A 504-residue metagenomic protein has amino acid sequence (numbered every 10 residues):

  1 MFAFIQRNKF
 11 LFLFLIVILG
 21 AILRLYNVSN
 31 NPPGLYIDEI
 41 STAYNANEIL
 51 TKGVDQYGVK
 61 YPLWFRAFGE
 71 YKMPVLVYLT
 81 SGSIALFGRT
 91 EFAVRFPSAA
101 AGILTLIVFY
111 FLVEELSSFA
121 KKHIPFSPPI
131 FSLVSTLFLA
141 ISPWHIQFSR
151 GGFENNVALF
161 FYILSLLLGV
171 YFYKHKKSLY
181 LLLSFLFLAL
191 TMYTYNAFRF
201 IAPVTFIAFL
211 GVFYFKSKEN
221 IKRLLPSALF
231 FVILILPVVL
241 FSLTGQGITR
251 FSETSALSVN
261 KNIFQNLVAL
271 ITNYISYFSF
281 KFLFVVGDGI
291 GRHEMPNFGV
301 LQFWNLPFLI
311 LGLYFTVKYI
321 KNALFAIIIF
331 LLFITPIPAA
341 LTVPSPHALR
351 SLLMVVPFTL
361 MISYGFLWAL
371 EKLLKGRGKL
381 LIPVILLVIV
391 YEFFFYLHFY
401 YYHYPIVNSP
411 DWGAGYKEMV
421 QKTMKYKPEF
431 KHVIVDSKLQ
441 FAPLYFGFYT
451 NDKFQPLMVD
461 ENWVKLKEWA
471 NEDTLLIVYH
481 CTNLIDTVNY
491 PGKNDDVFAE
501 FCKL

Functional and structural regions predicted by a protein language model:
F2-K261, N273-E371: Membrane-integral, polyisoprenol-dependent glycosyltransferases of the GT-C/oligosaccharyltransferase superfamily
F4, H123, P129, L381-V384 (+2 more regions): Generic short N-terminal amphipathic or hydrophobic helices
F65, G299, L352, L381-P428 (+1 more regions): Membrane-proximal, lumen/periplasm-facing interface regions of secretory-pathway glyco- and lipid-modifying enzymes
Y214, R223, S227, Y277 (+5 more regions): Transmembrane helical bundles and short interhelical boundary loops of multi-pass, membrane-embedded
L374-R377: Membrane interface segments of multi-pass transport proteins and intramembrane proteases
K431-S437, L475-I477: Periplasmic-binding protein-like
D460-L504: Aromatic/acidic, Gly/Pro-rich catalytic loop(s) in extracytoplasmic/lumenal soluble domains of multi-pass membrane
